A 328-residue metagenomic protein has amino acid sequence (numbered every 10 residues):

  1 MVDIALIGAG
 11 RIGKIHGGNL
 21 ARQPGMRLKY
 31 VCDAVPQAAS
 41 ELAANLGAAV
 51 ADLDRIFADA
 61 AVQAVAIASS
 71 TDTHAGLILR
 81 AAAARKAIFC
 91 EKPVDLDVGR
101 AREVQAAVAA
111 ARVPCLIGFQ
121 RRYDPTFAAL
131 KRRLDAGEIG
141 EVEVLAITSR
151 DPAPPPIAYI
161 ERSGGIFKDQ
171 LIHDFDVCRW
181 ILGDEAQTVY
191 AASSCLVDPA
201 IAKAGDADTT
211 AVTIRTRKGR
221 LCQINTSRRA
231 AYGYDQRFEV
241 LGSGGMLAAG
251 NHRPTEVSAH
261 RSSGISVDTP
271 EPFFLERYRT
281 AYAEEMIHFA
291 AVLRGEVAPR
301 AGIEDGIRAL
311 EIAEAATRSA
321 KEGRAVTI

Functional and structural regions predicted by a protein language model:
M1, A64-I67, A291-I328: C-terminal helix-rich "cap/oligomerization" subdomain common to oxidoreductases
M1-L46: N-terminal Rossmann-like dinucleotide-binding module
A48-A61: Short acidic low-complexity segments
Q63-A64, S70-T71, A75-R122, G137: Beta-strand-loop-alpha-helix segment that lines the small-molecule cofactor/substrate pocket of alpha/beta enzymes
F89-C90, C115-I117, A146, I224 (+1 more regions): Hydrophobic residues in well-ordered beta-strands that form the structural core
A106-P114, A128-V142, L241-G242: Basic phosphate/pyrophosphate-binding loop/patch that engages nucleotide-derived ligands
I157-L221, S227-Y232, E304: Rossmann-like dinucleotide-binding domain that binds NAD(P)(H)
C195, A200-K203, R217-E284: NAD(P)-dinucleotide binding in Rossmann-like oxidoreductases
